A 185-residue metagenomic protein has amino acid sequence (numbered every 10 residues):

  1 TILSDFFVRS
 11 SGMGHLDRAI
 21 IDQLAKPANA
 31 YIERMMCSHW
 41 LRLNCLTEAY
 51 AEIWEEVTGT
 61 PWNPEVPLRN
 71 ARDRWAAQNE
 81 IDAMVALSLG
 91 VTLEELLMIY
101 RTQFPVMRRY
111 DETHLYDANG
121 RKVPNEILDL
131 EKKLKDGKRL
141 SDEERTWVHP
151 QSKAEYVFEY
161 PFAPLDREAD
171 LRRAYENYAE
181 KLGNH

Functional and structural regions predicted by a protein language model:
T1-H185: S-adenosyl-L-methionine
